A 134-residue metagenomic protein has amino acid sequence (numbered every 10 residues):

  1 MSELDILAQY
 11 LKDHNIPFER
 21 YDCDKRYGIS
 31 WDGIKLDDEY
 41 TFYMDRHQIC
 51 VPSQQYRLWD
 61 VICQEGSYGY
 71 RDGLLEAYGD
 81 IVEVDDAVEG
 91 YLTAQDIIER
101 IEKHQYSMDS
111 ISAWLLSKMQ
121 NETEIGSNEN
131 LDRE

Functional and structural regions predicted by a protein language model:
M1, D13-H14, Y43, N121-E122 (+1 more regions): Intrinsic low-complexity, intrinsically disordered segments enriched in polar/basic residues
E3-P17: Amphipathic alpha-helical segments
D5, W31, K35-L36, G69-D72 (+4 more regions): Polar low-complexity intrinsically disordered regions enriched in Ser/Thr and small residues
Q9, E19-Y21, D32, D37 (+5 more regions): Compositionally biased, intrinsically disordered low-complexity segments
H14-N15, Y27-G28, G33-I34, Q48 (+2 more regions): Short, flexible coil/linker elements and helix-boundary hinge sites characteristic of intrinsically disordered
N15, C23-R26, D32, E83 (+2 more regions): Short linear sequence elements within intrinsically disordered, low-complexity coil regions
F18-L74: Amphipathic, interaction-prone secondary-structure segments
A77-E134: Mixed-charge, Lys/Arg-enriched low-complexity segments
